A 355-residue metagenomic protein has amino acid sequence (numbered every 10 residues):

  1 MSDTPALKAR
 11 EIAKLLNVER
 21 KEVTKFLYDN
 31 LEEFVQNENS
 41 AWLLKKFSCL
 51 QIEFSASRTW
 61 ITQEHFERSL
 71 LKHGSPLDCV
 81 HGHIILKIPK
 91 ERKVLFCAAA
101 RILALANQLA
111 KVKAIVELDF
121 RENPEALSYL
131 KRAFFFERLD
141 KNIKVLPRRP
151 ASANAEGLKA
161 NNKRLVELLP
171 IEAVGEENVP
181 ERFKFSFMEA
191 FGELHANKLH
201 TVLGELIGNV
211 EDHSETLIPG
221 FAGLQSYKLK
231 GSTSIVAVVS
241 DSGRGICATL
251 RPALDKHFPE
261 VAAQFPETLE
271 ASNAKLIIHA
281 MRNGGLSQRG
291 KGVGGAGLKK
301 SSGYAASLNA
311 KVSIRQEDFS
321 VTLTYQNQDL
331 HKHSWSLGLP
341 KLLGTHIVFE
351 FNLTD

Functional and structural regions predicted by a protein language model:
S2-K8: Short capping segments at the starts of secondary-structure elements
E11-A13: A short acidic, leucine-rich amphipathic alpha-helix
T24-C49: Charged low-complexity interaction tracts in eukaryotic proteins
K25-F26, L50-D140, L337-D355: N-terminal assembly/transducer modules of large multi-domain enzymes, emphasizing dimerization/partner-binding
F47-D78, D140-N142, A248, P252-P259 (+1 more regions): Flexible, glycine-/charge-rich segments associated with ATP-binding catalytic modules
K93, E181-G204: Conserved short strand/loop->alpha-helix "switch" segment adjacent to the catalytic nucleotide/phosphoryl-transfer site
L103-L105, L194-K230, S302-A305: Conserved ATP-binding N-box helix of the HATPase_c
N209-A253, F258-P259, H333-S336: ATP-lid-like helix-loop hinge signature
